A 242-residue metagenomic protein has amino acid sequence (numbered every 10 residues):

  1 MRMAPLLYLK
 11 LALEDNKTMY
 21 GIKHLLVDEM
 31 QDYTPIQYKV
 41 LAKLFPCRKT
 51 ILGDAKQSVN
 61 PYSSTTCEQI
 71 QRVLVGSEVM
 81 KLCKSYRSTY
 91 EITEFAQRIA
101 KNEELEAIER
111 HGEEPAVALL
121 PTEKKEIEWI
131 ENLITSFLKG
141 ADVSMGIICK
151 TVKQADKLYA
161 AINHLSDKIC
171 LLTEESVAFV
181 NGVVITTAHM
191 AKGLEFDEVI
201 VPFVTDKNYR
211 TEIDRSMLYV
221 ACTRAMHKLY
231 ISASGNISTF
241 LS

Functional and structural regions predicted by a protein language model:
M1-P5: Conserved P-loop NTPase mechanochemical-coupling segment
Y8: The feature marks a conserved, polyanion-engaging helical scaffold used by nucleic-acid processing enzymes and innate
L11, D15-H24, Q31-S242: Conserved helicase motor core of SF1/SF2 NTP-dependent helicases
